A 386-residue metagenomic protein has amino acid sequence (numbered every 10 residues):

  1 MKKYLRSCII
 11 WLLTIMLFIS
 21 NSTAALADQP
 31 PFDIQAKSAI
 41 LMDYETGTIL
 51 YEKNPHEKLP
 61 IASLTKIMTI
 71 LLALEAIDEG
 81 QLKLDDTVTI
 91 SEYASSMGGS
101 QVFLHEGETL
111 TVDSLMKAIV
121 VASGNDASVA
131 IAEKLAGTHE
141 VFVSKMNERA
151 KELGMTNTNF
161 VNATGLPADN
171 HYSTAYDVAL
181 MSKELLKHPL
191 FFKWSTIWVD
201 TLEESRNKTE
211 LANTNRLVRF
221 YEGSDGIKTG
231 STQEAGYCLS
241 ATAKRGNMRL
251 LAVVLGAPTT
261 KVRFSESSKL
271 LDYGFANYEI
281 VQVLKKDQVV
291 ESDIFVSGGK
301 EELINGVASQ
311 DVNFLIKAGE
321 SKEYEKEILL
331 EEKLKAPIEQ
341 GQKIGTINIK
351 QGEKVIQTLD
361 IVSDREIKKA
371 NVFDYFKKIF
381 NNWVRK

Functional and structural regions predicted by a protein language model:
M1-L5, I61, V112, V372 (+1 more regions): Structural motif marking the loop-to-transmembrane transition
K2-A27: Sec-dependent N-terminal signal peptides of Gram-positive bacterial secreted proteins and lipoproteins
L13, N21-T23, D43, L115 (+4 more regions): Generic detector of short, well-ordered, non-transmembrane alpha-helical segments enriched in hydrophobic residues
M16-S20, E79, K285: Residues in and immediately flanking transmembrane alpha helices
A24-P189: Active-site-adjacent loops and short helices of periplasmic peptidoglycan-processing enzymes
M155-T156, P167-Y172, Y176-K386: Domain-terminus/edge residues, biased toward the C-terminal soluble/receptor-binding domains of extracytoplasmic
